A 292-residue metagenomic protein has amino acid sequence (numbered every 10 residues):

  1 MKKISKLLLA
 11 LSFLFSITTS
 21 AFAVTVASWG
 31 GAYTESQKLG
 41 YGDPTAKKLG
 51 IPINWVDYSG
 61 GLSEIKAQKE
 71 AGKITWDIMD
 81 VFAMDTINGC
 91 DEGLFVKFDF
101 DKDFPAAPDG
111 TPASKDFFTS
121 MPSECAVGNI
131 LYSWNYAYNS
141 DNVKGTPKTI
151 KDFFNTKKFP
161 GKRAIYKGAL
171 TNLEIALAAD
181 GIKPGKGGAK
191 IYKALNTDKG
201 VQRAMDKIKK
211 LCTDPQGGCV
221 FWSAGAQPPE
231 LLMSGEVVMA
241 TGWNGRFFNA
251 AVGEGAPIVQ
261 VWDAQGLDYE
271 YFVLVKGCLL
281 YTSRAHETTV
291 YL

Functional and structural regions predicted by a protein language model:
L9-S16: Bacterial N-terminal signal peptides
A23-G89: Early extracytoplasmic/lumenal segment of secretory-pathway proteins
G31-K38, V81-T86, C90-Q227: Extracytoplasmic ligand-binding site segments that recognize negatively charged/polar headgroups
I65, G89, L231-G235, L274: Hydrophobic residues within well-ordered alpha-helices
K73, D77-D80, F221, V238-W243: Paired acidic/hydrophobic, glycine-rich loop segments that form the ligand-binding mouth/hinge of periplasmic-binding
T86-N88, A240-P257: A ligand-binding cleft/hinge motif common to bilobed small-molecule-binding domains
Y132, V201-C212, V252-K276: Periplasmic-binding protein-like
Y281-T289: Conserved small/polar residues in nucleotide/adenosyl-binding loops
